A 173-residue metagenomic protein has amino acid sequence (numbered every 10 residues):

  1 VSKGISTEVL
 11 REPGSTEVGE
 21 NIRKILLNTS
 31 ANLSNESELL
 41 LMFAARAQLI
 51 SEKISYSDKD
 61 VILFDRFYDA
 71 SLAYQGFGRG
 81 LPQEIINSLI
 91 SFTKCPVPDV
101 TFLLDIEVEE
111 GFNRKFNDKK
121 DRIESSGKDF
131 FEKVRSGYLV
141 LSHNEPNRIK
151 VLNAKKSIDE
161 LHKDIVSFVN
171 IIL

Functional and structural regions predicted by a protein language model:
I5-K94: ATP-dependent small-molecule kinase phosphotransfer cores that center on conserved nucleotide phosphate-binding segments
L10, L63, V100-F102, K150-L152: Hydrophobic/aromatic beta-strand patches that form the interior of the parallel beta-sheet core in alpha/beta enzyme
P13, A45, F67, I106-E107 (+2 more regions): Short beta->alpha linker loops
R23, I54-S55, N87, L103 (+3 more regions): Solvent-exposed, non-membrane alpha-helical residues enriched in polar/charged side chains
I62-D65, L104, L141: Short hydrophobic-aromatic micro-motifs
S71-S136: A glycine- and Lys/Arg-enriched "phosphate-lid" helix/loop adjacent to the NTP-binding pocket of small-molecule kinases
E109-L173: NTP-dependent small-molecule kinase module
